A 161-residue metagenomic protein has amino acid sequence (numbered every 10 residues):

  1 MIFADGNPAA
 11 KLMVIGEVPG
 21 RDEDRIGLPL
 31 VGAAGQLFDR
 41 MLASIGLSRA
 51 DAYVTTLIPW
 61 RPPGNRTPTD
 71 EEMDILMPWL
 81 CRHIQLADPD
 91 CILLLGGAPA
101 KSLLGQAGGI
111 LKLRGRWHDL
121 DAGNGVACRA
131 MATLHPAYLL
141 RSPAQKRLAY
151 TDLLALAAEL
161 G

Functional and structural regions predicted by a protein language model:
M1-G161: A polyanion-binding, active-site-adjacent surface
